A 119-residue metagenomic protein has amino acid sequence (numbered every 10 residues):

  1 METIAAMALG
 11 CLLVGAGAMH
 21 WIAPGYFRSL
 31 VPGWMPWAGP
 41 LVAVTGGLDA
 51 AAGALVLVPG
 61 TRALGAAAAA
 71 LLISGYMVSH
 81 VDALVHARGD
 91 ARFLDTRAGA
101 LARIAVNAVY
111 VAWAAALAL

Functional and structural regions predicted by a protein language model:
M1-L119: Membrane-interface extramembranous regions
